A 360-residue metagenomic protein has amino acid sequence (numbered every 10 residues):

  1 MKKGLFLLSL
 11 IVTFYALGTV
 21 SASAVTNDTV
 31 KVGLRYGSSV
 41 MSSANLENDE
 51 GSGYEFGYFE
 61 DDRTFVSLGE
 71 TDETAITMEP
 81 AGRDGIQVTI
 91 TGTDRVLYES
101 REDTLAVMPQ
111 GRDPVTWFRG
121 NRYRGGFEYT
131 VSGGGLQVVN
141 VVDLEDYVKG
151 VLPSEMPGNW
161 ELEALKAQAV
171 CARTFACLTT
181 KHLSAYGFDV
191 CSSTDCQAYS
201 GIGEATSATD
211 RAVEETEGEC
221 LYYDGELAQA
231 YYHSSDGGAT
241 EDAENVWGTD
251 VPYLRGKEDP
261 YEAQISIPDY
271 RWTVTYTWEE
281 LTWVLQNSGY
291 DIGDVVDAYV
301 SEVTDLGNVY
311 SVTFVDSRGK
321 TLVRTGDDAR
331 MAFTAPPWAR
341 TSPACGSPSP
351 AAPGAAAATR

Functional and structural regions predicted by a protein language model:
K2-R360: Conserved, single-site charged/polar hotspot
